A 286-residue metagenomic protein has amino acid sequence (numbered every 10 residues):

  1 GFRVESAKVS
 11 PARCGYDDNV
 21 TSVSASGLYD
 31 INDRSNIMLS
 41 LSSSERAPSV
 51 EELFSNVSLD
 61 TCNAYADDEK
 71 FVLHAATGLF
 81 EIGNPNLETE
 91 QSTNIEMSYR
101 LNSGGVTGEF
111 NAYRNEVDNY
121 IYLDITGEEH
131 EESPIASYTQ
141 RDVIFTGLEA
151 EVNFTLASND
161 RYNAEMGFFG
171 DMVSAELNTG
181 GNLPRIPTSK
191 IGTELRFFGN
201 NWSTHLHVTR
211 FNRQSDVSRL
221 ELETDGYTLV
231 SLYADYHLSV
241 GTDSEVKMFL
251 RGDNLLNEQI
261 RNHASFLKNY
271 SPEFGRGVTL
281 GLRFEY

Functional and structural regions predicted by a protein language model:
F2-D18, E51-N56, N63-A64, Y120-G127 (+3 more regions): Outer-membrane beta-barrel translocator domains and adjoining extracellular loop/strand segments of Gram-negative
A12-D17, S22, S26, D30 (+7 more regions): Outer-membrane beta-barrel signature, preferentially recognizing the C-terminal barrel domain of Gram-negative
T21-G27, T188-N200, T228-Y236, K268 (+1 more regions): Feature captures outer-membrane beta-barrel proteins of Gram-negative bacteria and organelles
L28-D30, R34, E90, R100-G104 (+5 more regions): Structural signature of outer-membrane beta-barrel channels/translocons
S35, V217-T224, L232-D235: Short, glycine/charged-rich beta-strand-loop motifs at protein surfaces that mediate ligand recognition and catalysis
S43-R46, E52, D118, F168 (+2 more regions): C-terminal beta-signal and adjacent terminal beta-strands/loops of Gram-negative outer-membrane beta-barrel proteins
N102-I121, T126-D216, K247, L256: Gram-negative outer-membrane beta-barrel transporters
